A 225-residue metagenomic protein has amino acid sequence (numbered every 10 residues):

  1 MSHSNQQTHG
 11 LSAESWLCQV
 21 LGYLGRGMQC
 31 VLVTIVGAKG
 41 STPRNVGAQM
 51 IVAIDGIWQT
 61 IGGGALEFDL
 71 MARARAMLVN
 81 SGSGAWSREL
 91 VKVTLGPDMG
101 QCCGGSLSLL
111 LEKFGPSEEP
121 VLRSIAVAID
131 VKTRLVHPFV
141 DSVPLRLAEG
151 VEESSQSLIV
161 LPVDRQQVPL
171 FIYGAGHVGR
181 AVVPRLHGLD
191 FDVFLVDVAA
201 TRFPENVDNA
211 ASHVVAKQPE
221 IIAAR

Functional and structural regions predicted by a protein language model:
M1-V214: Segments forming oxygen-rich coordination pockets for charged ligands
P219-R225: Short amphipathic alpha-helix with an adjacent loop that forms part of the alpha/beta core around
